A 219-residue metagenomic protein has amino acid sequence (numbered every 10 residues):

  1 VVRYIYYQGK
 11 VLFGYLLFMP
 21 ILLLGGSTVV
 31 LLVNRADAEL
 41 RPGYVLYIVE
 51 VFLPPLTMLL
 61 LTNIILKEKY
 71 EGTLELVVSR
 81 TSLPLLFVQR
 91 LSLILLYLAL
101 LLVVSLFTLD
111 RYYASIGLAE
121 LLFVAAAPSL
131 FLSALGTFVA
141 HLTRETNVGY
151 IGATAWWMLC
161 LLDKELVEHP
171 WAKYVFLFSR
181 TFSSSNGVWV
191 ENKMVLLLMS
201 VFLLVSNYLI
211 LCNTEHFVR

Functional and structural regions predicted by a protein language model:
V1-P20, H216-R219: Aromatic- and glycine-rich beta-strand/loop motifs that create alpha-glucan
M19-L32, L101-F107, V195-I210: Hydrophobic core of alpha-helical transmembrane segments in multi-pass integral membrane proteins
G25-L32, L98-F107, T154-E165, S179: Aromatic-anchored segments of alpha-helical transmembrane domains
N34, Y44-K67: Long, hydrophobic alpha-helical segments
A36-E39, G149-R219: Terminal transmembrane helical anchor/hairpin motif
T62-L95: Helix-loop-helix units of permease transmembrane domains in multi-pass membrane transporters, especially ABC
L83-A114: Hydrophobic alpha-helical transmembrane segments that constitute the membrane-spanning cores of multi-pass membrane
E120-N147, M199-S206: Hydrophobic alpha-helical transmembrane segments of polytopic membrane proteins
